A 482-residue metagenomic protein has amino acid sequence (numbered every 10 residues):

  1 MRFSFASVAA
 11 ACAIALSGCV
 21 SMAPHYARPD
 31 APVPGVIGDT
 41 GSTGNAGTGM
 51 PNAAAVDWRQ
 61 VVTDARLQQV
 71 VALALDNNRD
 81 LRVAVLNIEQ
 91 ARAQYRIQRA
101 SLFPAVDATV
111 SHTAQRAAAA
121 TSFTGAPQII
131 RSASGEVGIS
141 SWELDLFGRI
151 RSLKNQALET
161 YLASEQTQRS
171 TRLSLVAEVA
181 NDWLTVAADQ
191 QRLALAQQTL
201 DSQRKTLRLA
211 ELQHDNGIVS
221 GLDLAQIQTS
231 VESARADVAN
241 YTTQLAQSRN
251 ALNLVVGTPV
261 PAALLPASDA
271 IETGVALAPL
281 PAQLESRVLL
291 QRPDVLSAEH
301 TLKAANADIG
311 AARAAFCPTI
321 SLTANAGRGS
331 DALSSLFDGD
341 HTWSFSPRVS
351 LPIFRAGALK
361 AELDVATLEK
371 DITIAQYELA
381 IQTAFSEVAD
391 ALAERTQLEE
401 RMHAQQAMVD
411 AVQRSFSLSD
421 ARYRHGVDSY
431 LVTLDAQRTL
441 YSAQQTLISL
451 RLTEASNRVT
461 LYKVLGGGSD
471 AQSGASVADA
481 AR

Functional and structural regions predicted by a protein language model:
R2-D76, K154, L158, T242-L290 (+4 more regions): Terminal intrinsically disordered/low-complexity segments used for targeting and assembly
G49, A53-V62, S111-I139, A262-P281 (+3 more regions): Small/polar, glycine/serine/threonine/aspartate-rich low-complexity segments that form flexible
L67-Q69, V83, S132-S134, N181 (+3 more regions): Transmembrane beta-barrel architecture of outer-membrane proteins
V71, S134-G138, W183, E285 (+2 more regions): Membrane-embedded beta-strand positions in outer-membrane beta-barrel channels/transporters
R82-V83, R99, L144-R172, L222 (+6 more regions): Sec/SRP-type N-terminal targeting helices
I150, Q166-L284, E394, L418 (+2 more regions): Periplasmic alpha-helical coiled-coil/stalk elements that build and connect Gram-negative outer-membrane
H214-I218, Y423-V427, V464-G467: A short glycine-centered flexible hinge/capping loop motif at secondary-structure junctions
G217-S220, A384, A391, G426-Y430: Alpha-helical heptad-repeat coiled-coil segments that mediate oligomerization/polymerization in large
